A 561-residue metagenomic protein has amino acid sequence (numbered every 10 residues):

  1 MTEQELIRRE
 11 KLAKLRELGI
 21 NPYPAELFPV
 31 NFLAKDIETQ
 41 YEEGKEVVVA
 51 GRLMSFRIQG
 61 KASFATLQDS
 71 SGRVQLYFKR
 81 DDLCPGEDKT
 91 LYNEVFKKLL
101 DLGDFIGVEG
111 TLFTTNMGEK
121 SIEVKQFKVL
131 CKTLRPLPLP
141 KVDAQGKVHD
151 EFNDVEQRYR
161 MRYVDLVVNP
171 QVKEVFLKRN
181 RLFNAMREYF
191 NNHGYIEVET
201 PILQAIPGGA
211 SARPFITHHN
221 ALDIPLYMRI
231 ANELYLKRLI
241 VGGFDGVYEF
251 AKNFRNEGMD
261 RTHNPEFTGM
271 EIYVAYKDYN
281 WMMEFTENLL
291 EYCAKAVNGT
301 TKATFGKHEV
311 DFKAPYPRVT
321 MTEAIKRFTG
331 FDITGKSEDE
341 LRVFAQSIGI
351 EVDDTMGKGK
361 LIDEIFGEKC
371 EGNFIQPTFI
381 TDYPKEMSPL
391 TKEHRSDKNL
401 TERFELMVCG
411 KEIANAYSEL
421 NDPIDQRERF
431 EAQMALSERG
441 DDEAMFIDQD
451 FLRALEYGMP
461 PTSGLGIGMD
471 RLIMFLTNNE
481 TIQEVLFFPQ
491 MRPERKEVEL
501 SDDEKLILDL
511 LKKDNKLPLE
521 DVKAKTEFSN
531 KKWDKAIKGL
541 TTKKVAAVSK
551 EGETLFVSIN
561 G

Functional and structural regions predicted by a protein language model:
M1-E499, A546: Class II aminoacyl-tRNA synthetase catalytic cores and aaRS-like
M321, L508, L555-I559: Extended hydrophobic/Leu-rich segments
E497-F528, K535: Short amphipathic alpha-helical interface segments
V498-D503, P518, V548-G561: Short, cationic-aromatic polyanion-contact patches
G539-K543: Alpha-helical DNA-recognition elements
